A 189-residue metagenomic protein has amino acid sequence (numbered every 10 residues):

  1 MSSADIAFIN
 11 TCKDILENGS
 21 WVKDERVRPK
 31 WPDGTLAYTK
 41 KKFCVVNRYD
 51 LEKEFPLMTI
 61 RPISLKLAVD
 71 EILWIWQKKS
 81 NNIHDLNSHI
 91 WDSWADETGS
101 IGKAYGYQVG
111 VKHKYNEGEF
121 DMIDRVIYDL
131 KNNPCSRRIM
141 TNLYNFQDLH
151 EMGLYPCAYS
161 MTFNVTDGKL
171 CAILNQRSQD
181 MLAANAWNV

Functional and structural regions predicted by a protein language model:
M1-V189: Terminal, non-catalytic protein-protein interaction segments that mediate quaternary/complex assembly
